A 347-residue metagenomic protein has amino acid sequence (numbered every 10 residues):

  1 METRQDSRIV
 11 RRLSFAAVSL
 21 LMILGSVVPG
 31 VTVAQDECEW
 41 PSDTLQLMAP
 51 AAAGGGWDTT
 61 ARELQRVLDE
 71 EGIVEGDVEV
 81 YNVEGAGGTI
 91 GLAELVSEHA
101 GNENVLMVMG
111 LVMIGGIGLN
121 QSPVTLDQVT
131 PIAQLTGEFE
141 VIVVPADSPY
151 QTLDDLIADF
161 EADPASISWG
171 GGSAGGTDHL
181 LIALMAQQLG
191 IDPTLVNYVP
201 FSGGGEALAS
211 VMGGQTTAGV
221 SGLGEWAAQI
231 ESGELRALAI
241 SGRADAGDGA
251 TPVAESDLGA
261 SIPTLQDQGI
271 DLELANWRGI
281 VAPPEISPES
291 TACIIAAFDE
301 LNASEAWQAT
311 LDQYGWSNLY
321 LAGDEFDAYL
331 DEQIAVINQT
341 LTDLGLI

Functional and structural regions predicted by a protein language model:
M1-S42, T251, I347: Short, low-complexity disordered leader/linker segments with a strong preference for bacterial N-terminal type II
Q35-Q128, S166, I191-A218, N318-L321 (+1 more regions): N-terminal (or domain-start) structured segment
S42-T44, D257, P288-I347: An extracytoplasmic/periplasmic, membrane-proximal ligand-sensing/linker region
D43-L45, E70, E75, E94-V105 (+3 more regions): Hinge/capping helix and adjacent helix->loop/strand transition within the periplasmic-binding protein
A52-G54, L111, P145-Y150, G172-G176 (+4 more regions): Short coil/turn segments
D58-R62, R66, H179, A183 (+2 more regions): Short, surface-exposed alpha-helical segments at coil->helix boundaries
S166, G171-S261: Ligand-binding pocket segment of bilobal, Venus flytrap-like solute-binding proteins
E225-A303, E332-A335: C-terminal lobe and pocket-closing loops of periplasmic/extracytoplasmic Venus-flytrap solute-binding proteins
